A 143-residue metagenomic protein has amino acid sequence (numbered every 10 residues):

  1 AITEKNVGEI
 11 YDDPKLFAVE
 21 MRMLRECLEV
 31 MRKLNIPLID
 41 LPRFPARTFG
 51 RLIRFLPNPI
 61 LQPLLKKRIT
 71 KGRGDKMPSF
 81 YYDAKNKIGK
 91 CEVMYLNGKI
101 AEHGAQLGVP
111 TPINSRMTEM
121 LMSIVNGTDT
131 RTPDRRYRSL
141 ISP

Functional and structural regions predicted by a protein language model:
A1-E9, K15-L28: Active-site-proximal catalytic alpha-helix in oxidoreductases
T3-D12, M77-K85: Helix-loop-beta segment of a Rossmann-like dinucleotide-binding subdomain
M21-P143: NAD(P)-dependent Rossmann-like dehydrogenase/reductase catalytic/cofactor-binding core
